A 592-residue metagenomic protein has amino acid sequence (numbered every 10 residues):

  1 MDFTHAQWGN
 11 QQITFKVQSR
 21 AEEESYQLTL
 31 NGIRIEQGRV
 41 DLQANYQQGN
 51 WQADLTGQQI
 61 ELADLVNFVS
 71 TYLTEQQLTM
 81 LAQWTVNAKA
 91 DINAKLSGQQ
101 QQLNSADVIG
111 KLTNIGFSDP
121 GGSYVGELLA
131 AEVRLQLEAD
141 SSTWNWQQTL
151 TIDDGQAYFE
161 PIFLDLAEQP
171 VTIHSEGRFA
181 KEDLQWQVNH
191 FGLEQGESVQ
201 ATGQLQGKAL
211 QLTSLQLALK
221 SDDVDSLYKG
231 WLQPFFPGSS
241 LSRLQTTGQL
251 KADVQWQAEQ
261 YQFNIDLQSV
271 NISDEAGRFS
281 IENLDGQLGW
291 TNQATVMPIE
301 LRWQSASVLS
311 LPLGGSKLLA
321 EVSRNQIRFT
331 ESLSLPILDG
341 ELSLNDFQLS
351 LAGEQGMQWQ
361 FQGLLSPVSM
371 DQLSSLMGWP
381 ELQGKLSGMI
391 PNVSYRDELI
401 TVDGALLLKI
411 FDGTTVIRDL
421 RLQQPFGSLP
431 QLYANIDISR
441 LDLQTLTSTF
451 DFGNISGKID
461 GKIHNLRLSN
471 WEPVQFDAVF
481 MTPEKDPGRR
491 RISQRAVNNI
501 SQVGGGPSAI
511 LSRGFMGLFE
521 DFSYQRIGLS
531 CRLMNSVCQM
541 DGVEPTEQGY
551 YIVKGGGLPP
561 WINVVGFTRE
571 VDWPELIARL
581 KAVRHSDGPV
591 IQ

Functional and structural regions predicted by a protein language model:
M1-S198, T202-E275, D285-D397, T401 (+5 more regions): Extended amphipathic, helix-rich lipid-handling scaffolds
T401-V402, V474: Short "repeat-start/strand-capping" segments in structured domains, especially the N-termini of parallel beta-helix
K409-G413, M481-P487: Short edge-strand/loop segments of extracellular domains
H464-L468, V474-P483: C-terminal structural cap/anchor segments
G488-N498: Outer-membrane beta-barrel and related beta-rich outer-membrane complex signature in Gram-negative bacteria
F522, R526-G555: A cross-taxonomic marker for long C-terminal extensions/tails that follow the last structured domain
